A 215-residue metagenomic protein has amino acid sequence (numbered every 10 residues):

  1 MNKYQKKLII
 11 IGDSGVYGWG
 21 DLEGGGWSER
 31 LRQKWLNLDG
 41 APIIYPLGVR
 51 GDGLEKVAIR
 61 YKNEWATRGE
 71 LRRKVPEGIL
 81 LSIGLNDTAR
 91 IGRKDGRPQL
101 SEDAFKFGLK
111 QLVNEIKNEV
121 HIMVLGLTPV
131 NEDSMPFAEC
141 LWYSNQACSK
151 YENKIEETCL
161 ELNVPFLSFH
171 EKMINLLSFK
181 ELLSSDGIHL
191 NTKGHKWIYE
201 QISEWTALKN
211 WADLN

Functional and structural regions predicted by a protein language model:
M1-R50, L54-K56, K62-V75, I79: Serine-esterase "nucleophile elbow" of acetyl-processing enzymes
N2-Y4, G40, I59-N215: Alpha-helical cap/lid subdomain in secreted, periplasmic, or secretory-pathway luminal O-acyl-processing enzymes
